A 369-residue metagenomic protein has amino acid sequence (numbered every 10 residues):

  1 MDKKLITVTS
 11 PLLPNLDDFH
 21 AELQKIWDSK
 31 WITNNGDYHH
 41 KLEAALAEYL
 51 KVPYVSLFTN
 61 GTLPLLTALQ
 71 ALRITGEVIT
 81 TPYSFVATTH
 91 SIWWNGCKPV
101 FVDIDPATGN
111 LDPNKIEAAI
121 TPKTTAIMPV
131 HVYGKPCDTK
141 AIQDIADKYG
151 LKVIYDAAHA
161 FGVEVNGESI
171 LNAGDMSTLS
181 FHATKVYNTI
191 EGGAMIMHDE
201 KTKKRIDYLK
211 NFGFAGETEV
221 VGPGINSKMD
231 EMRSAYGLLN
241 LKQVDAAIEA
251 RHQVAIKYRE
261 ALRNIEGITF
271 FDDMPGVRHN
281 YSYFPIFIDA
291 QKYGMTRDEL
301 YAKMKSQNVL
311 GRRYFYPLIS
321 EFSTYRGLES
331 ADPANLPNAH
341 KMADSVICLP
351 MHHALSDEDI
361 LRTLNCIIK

Functional and structural regions predicted by a protein language model:
M1-I32, P350: N-terminal "arm"/small-domain region of PLP-dependent enzymes with the aminotransferase-like
W31, N35-E77, Y83, S91-W94 (+2 more regions): Phosphate-binding glycine-rich loop
D37-A45, Y49-V55, N114, A118 (+4 more regions): PLP-dependent aminotransferase class I/II
S56, I79, V100, V153-I154 (+3 more regions): Structural detector of well-ordered beta-strand residues that form the stable sheet scaffold of enzyme domains
Q70-A157, E164: PLP-dependent aminotransferase-like
K152-I154, M176, V346-C348: Structural preference for beta-strand elements that scaffold enzyme active sites
Y155-T189, K204, G216-V221: Conserved active-site segment immediately N-terminal to the catalytic lysine that forms the internal aldimine
L179-S180, G193-D199, L238: Short beta-strand-to-turn element immediately C-terminal to the catalytic PLP-Schiff-base lysine in fold type I
